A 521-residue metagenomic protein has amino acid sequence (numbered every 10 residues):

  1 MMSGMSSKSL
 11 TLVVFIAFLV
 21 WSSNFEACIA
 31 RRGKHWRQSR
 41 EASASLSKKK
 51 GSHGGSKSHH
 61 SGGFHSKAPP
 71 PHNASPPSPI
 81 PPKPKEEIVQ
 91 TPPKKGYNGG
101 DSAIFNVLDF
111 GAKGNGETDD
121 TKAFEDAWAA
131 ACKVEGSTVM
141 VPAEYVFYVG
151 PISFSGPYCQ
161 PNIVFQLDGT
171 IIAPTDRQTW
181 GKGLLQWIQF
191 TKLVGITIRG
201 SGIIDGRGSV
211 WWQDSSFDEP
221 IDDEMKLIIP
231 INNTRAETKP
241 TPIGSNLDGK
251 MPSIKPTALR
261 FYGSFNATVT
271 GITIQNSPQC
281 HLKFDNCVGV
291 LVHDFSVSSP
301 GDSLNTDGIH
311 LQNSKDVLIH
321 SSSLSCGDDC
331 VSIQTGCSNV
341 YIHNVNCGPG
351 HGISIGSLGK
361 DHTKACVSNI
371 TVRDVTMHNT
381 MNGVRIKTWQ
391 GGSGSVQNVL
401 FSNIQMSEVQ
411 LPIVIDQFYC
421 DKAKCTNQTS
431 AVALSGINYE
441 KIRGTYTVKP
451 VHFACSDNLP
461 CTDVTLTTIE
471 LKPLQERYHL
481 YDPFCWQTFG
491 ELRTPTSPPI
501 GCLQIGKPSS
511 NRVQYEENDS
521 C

Functional and structural regions predicted by a protein language model:
M2-C521: Extracellular/periplasmic carbohydrate-active domains that bind, remodel, or depolymerize complex polysaccharides
